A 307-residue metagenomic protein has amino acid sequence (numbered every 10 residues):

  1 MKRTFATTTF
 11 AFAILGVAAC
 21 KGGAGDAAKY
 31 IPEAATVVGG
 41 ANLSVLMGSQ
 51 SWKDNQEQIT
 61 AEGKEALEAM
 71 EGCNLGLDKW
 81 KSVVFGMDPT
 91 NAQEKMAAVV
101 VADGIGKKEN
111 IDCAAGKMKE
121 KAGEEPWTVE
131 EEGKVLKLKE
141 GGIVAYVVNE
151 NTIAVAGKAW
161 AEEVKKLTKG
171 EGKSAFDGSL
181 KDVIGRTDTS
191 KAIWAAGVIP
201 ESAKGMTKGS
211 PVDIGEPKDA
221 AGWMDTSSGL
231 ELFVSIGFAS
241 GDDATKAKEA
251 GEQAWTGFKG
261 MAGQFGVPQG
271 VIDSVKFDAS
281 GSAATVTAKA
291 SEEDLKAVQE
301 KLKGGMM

Functional and structural regions predicted by a protein language model:
M1-F10: Bacterial N-terminal signal peptides that target proteins for export
G16-A19: C-terminal motif of bacterial Sec signal peptides marking the signal peptidase cleavage site
K21-G23: Bacterial signal peptide processing site
A27, K53-V148, A195-G229, M261-F265 (+1 more regions): Short, compositionally biased low-complexity segments enriched in polar/charged residues
A27-Q50: Post-signal peptide N-terminal segment of mature Sec-exported envelope proteins
G39, K137-G170, G229, K276-D294: A short, solvent-exposed beta-edge/loop patch
V144-M206, V212: A conserved glycine-rich beta-strand in the N-terminal activation segment of trypsin-fold
K259-M307: A cross-kingdom marker for long, charged
